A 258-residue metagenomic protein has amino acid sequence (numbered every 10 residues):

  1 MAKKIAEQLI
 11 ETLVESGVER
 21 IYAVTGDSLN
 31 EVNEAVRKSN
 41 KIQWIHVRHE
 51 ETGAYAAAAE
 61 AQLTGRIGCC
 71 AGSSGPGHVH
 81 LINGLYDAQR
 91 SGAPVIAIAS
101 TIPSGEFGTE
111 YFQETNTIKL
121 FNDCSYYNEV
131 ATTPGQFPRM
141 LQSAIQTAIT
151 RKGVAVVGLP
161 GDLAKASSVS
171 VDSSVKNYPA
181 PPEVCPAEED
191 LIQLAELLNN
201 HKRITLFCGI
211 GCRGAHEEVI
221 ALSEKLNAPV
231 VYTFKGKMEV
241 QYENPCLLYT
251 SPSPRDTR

Functional and structural regions predicted by a protein language model:
M1-D27, A131, G135-Q136, G158-P245: Cofactor-pocket helix-loop regions in the catalytic cores of large enzyme subunits
I5-V79: N-terminal cofactor/phosphate-binding cores enriched in small/glycine residues, especially glycine-rich loops such as
E19-R20, L63-A99, N122-S174, L194-L197: Structural signature of the thiamine diphosphate
N30, E51-A54, H78, I102-F107 (+2 more regions): Short gly/pro/ser/thr-enriched loop/turn and capping motifs at secondary-structure boundaries
E31, A35, N83-G84, E217-L222: A short acidic, amphipathic alpha-helical/loop segment
A35, G105-D123, Y242-P245: Active-site-proximal loop->helix
Q43, Y126-Y127, P229: Conserved beta-strand segments of alpha/beta enzyme cores
Y249-R258: Single conserved hydrophobic/aromatic residue that forms the stacking wall/gate of nucleotide- or nucleobase-binding
